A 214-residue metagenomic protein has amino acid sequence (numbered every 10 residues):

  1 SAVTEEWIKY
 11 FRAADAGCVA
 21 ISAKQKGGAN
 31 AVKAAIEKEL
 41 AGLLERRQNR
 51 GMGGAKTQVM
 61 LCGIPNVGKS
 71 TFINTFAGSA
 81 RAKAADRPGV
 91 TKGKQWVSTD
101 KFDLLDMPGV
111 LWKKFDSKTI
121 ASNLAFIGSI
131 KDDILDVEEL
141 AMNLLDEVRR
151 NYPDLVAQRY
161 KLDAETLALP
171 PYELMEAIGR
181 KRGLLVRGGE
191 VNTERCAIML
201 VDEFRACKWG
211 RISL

Functional and structural regions predicted by a protein language model:
S1, G28, A80, W112-F115: Conserved protein kinase catalytic core
S1-G63, R182-L185: Canonical P-loop GTPase G-domain recognition
I8-K9, A77, A121: Short, solvent-exposed amphipathic alpha-helical segments in soluble enzyme and RNA/protein-processing domains
A16-G17, A85-L214: Helix-rich effector regions associated with P-loop NTPase G domains
A31, A35, T71, N143 (+1 more regions): Alpha-helical scaffold segments in soluble metabolic enzymes
M52-G54, F76, V97: Solvent-exposed alpha-helices and their adjacent loops that cap or buttress functional pockets in soluble metabolic
Q58-G78, A82, M107: Glycine-rich phosphate-binding P-loop
